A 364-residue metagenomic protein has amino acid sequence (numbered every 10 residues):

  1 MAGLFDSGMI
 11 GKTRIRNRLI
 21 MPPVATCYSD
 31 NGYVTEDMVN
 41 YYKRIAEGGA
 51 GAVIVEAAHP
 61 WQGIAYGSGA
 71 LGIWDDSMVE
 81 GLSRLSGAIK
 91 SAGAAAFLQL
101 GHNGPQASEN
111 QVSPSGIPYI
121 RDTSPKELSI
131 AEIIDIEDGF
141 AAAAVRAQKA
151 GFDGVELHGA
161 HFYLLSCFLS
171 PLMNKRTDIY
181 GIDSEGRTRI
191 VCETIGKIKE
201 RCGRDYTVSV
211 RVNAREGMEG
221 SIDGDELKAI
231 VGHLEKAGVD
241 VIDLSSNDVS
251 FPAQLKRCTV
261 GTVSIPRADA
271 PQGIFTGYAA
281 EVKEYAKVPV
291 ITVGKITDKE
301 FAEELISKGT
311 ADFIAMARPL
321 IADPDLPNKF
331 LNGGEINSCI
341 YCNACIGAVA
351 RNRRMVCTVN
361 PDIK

Functional and structural regions predicted by a protein language model:
M1-K364: Flavin-dependent oxidoreductase catalytic cores
